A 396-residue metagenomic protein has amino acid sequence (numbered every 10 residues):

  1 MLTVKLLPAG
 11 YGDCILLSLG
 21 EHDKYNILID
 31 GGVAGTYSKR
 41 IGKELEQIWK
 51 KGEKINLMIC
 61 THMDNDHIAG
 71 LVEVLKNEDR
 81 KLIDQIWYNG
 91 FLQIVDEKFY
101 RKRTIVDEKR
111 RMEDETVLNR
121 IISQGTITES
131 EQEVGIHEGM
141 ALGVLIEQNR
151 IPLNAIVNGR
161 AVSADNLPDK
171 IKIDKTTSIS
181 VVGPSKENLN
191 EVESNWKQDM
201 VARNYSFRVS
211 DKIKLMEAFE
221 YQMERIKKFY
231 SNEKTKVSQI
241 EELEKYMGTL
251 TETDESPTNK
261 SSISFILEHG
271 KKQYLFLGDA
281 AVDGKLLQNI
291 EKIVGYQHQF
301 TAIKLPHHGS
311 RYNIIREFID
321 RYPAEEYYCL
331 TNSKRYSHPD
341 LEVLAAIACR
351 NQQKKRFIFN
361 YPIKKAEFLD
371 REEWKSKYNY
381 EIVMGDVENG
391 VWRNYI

Functional and structural regions predicted by a protein language model:
M1-G52, P257-D283: Conserved beta-strand hairpin/beta-sheet module of binuclear metal-dependent hydrolase folds, prominently
L2, G10-D13, L267-G270, A280-A302 (+3 more regions): C-terminal regulatory/interaction regions
K5-L7, I27, I59, W87 (+3 more regions): Hydrophobic/aromatic beta-strand patches that form the interior of the parallel beta-sheet core in alpha/beta enzyme
L6, A34-T36, T253-E255, I303-H307 (+1 more regions): Short, flexible loop segments at the rims of nucleotide/cofactor-binding pockets, characterized by
Y25, S38-Y88, V294-Y312, R321-Y328: Active-site metal-binding motif and surrounding structural segment of the metallo-beta-lactamase
G31-V33, M63, F91, L167 (+5 more regions): Active-site metal-binding loops of divalent metal-dependent hydrolases
E78-Q273, E372-I396: Flexible, acidic/histidine-containing loops and adjacent segments that form or flank the divalent-metal
D84-F91, Y328-T331, K355-Y361: Short internal beta-strands
